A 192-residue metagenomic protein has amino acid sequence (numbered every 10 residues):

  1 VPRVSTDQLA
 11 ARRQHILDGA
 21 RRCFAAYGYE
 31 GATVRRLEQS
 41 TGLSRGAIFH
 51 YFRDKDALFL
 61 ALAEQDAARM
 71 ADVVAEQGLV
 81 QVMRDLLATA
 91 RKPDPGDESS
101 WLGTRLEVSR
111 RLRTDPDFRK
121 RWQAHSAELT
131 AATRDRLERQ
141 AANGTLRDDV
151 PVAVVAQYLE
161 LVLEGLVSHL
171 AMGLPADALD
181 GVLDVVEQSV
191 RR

Functional and structural regions predicted by a protein language model:
V1-A11: N-terminal intrinsically disordered/low-complexity leader segments
R12, K55, L62, D66 (+3 more regions): Hydrophobic/aromatic residues within well-ordered alpha-helical segments
H15, G19-A57, A61: Helix-turn-helix
G19, C23, T89, V162-L166: Amphipathic alpha-helical interface segments
C23, R69, A132, R136: Short alpha-helical functional segments enriched in proximate histidine and acidic residues
A61, A71-L102, V152-L159: Hydrophobic alpha-helical connector segments
P95, R119-Q123, A127, A141-Q188: Hydrophobic/aromatic-rich alpha-helical bundle segments in the mid-to-C-terminal region
P95-R121: Amphipathic alpha-helical segments used for helix-helix packing
